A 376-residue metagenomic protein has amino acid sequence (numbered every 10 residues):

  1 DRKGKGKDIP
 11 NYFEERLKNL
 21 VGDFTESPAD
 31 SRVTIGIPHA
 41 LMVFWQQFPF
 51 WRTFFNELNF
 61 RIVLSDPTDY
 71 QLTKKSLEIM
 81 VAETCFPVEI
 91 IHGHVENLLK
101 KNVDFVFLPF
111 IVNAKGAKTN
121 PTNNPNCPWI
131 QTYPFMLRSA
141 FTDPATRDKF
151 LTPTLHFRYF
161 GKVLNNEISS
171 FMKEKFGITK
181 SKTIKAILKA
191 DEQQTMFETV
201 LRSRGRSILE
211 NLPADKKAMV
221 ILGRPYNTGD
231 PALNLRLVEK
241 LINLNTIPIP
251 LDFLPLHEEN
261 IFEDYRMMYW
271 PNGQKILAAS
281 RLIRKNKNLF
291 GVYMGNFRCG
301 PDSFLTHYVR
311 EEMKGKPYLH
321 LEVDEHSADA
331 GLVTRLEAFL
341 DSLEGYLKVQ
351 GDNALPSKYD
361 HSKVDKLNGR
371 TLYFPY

Functional and structural regions predicted by a protein language model:
D1-Y376: An N-terminal assembly and electron-transfer interface module characteristic of large anaerobic redox and radical
